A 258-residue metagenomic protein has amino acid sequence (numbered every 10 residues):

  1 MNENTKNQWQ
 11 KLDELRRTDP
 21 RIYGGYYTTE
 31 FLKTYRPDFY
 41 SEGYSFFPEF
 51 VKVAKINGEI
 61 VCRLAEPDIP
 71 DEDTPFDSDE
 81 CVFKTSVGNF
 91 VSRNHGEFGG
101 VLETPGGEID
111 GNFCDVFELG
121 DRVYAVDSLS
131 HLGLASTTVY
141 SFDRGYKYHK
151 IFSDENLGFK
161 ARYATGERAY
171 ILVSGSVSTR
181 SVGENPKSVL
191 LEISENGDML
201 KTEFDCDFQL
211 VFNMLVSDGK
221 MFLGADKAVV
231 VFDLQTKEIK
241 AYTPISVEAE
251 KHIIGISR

Functional and structural regions predicted by a protein language model:
N7-F31, Y35, G58-F76, G106: A short helix->beta-strand "capping" segment at the edge of beta-propeller domains
G25-F31, Y35-G43, F47-K52, D71-S86 (+5 more regions): Repeated scaffold domains used in trafficking and secretory/extracellular systems, primarily beta-propellers
L64, V91-N94, V126-L129, L172-S176 (+1 more regions): Recurrent small/Gly-Pro-centered beta-turn motifs in extracellular repeat architectures
I69-T74, P105-I109, Y146-S153, D198-D205 (+1 more regions): A short beta-strand motif characteristic of beta-propeller blades
D79-E80, F90-G96: Short N-terminal edge-element motif at the start of the domain
E97-E103, H131-S141, S178-L191, A228-D233: Structural motif
S153-E155, F159, G166-G224: Intrinsically disordered, low-complexity segments enriched in Gly and acidic/Ser/Thr residues that form flexible
G224-R258: Blade-level signature of beta-propeller repeat domains, shared across WD40, Kelch, NHL, RCC1 and BNR/Asp-box propellers
